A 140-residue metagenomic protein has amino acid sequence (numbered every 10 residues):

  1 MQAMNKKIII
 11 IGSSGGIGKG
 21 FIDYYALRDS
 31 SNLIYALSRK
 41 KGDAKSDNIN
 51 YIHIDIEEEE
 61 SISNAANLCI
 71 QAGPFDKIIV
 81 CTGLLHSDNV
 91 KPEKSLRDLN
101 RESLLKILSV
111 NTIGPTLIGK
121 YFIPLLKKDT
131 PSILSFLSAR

Functional and structural regions predicted by a protein language model:
I10-I11, V80-C81, I133-A139: Structural signature of the Rossmann-like NAD(P)-dependent dehydrogenase/reductase core
S13-L27: N-terminal Rossmann NAD(P)H-binding glycine-rich loop of SDR-like oxidoreductase domains
Y25-A44: Conserved glycine-rich Rossmann-like NAD(P)H-binding loop of the short-chain dehydrogenase/reductase
S46-E60: Rossmann-fold cofactor-recognition segment
P74-F75, L126-A139: Active-site loop of short-chain dehydrogenase/reductase
I79-P92: Conserved NAD(P)H cofactor-binding loop of Rossmann-fold oxidoreductase domains
R97-T116: Catalytic Tyr-X3-Lys loop
G114, I118-F122, L126: Hydrophobic positions on the long internal alpha-helix of Rossmann-like NAD(P)-dependent oxidoreductase domains
